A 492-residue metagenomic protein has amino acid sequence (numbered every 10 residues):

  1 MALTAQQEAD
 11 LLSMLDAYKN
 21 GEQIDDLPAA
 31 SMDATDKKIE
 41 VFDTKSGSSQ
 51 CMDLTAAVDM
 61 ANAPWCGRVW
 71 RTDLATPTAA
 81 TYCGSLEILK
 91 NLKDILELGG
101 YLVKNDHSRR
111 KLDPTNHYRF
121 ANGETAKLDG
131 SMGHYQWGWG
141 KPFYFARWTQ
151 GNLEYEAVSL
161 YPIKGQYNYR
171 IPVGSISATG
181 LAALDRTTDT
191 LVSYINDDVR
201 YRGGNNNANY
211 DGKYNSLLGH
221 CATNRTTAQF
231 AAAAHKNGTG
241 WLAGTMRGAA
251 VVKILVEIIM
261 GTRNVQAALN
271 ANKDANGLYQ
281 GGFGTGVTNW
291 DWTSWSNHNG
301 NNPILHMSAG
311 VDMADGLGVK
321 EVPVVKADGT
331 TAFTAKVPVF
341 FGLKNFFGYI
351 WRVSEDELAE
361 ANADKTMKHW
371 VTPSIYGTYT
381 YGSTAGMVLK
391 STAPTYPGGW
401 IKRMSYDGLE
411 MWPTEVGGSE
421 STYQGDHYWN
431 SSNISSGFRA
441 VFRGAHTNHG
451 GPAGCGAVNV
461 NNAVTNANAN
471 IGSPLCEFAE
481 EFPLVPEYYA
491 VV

Functional and structural regions predicted by a protein language model:
M1-S31, Y489-V492: Short, intrinsically disordered N-terminal pre-domain segments
S31-D43, G342-K344: Short hydrophobic/aromatic-rich beta-strand motifs
E40-A61: Short, surface-exposed terminal/edge motifs of secreted or surface/virion proteins that either
D43-G47, F143-F145, L181, G248 (+2 more regions): Acidic glycine-/aspartate-rich tracts in secreted/extracellular proteins
C66-V69, N272-M307, Y349-L358, S383-V492: C-terminal, surface-exposed recognition/capping segments
L98-Y161: Extended, Lys/Arg-enriched charged tracts that mediate electrostatic binding to polyanionic substrates
S131-G133, L160-F346: Short aromatic-cysteine micro-motif
E360-I375: A short, polar/charged loop-to-alpha-helix boundary motif
